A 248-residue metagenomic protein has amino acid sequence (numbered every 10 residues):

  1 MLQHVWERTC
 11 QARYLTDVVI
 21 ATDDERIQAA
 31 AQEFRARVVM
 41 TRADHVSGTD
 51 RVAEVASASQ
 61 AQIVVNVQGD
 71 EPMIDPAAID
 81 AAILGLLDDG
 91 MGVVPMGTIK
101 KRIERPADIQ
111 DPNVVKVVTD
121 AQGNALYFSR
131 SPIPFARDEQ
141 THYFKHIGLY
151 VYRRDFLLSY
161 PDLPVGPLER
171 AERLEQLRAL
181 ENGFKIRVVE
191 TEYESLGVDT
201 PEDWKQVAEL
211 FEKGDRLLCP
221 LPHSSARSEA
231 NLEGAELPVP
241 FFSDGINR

Functional and structural regions predicted by a protein language model:
M1-A21: N-terminal glycine-rich phosphate-binding loop and ensuing alpha1 helix
L15, A61, M91-V94, F184: Short, high-confidence coil segments that cap the C-terminus of an alpha-helix and link into the following beta-strand
V19, E25-L84: Short phosphate-binding loop-to-helix
T22-D23, I74, Y152, D199: A conserved hydrophobic position in a structured secondary element of the catalytic/binding core that shapes
I74-G166: Conserved core of the sugar-phosphate nucleotidyltransferase
T141-L218: Conserved alpha/beta core of the MobA/IspD/sugar-nucleotide pyrophosphorylase nucleotidyltransferase superfamily
D215-P220, A226-S228, G234-F241: N-terminal amphipathic/hydrophobic targeting modules at extreme N-termini, encompassing cleavable Sec/SRP-type signal
G245-N247: Short, intrinsically disordered C-terminal tails of secreted or membrane-associated proteins
